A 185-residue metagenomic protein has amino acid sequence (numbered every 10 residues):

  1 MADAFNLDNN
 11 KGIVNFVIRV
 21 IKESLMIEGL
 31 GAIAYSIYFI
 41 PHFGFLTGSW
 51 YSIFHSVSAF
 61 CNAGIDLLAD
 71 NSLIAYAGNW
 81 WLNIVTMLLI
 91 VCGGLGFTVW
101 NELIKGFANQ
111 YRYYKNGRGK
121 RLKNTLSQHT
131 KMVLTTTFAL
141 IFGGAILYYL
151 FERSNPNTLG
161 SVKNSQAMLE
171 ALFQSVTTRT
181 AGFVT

Functional and structural regions predicted by a protein language model:
M1-T185: Membrane-proximal intracellular helices of multi-pass ion channels
